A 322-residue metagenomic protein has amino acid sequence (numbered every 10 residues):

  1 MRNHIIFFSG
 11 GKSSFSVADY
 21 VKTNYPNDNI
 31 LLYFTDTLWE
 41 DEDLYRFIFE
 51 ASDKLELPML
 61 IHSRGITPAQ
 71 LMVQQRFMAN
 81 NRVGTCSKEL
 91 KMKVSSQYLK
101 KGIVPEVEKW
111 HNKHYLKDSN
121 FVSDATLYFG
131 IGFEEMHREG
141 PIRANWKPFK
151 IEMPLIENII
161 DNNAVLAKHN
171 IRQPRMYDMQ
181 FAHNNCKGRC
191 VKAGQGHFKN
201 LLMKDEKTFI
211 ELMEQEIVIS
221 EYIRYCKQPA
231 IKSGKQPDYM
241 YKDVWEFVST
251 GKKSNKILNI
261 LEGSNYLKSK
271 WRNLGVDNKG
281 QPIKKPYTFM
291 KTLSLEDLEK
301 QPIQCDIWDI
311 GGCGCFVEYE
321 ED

Functional and structural regions predicted by a protein language model:
M1-D322: Nucleotide-activated chemistry modules centered on ATP-dependent adenylation/adenylyltransferase
